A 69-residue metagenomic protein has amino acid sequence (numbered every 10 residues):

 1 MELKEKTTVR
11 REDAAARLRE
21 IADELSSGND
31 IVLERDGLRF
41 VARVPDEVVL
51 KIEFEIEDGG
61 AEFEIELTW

Functional and structural regions predicted by a protein language model:
M1-K4, V32-E34, L38-W69: N-terminal intrinsically disordered, cationic/polar leader segments that include organellar targeting peptides
K6-A14: Short, basic/low-complexity N-terminal boundary segments at the transition from targeting/disordered tails
E12, D30-V32: Charged, well-structured alpha/beta interaction segments
R17-L18, R43: Proteins with a high burden of low-complexity, intrinsically disordered sequence enriched in S/T/G/P/A and R, requiring
